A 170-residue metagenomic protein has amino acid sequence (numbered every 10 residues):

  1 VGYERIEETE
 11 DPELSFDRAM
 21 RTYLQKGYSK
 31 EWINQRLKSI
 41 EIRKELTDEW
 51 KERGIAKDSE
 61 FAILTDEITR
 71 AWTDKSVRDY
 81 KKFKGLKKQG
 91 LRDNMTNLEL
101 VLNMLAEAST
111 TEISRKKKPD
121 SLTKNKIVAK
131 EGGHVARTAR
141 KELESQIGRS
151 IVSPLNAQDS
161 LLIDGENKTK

Functional and structural regions predicted by a protein language model:
V1-K170: Positively charged, phosphate-engaging catalytic surfaces used for nucleic-acid and nucleotide handling
